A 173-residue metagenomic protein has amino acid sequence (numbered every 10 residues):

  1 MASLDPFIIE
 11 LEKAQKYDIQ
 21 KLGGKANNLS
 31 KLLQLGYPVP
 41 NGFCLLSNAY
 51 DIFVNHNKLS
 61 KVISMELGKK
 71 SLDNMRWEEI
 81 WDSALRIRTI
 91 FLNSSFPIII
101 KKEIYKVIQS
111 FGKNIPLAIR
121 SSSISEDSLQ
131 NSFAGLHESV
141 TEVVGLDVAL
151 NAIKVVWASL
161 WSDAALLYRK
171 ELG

Functional and structural regions predicted by a protein language model:
M1-G173: N-terminal beta-alpha lobe that positions the nucleotide/phosphoryl donor in ATP/NTP-coupled carboxylate activation
